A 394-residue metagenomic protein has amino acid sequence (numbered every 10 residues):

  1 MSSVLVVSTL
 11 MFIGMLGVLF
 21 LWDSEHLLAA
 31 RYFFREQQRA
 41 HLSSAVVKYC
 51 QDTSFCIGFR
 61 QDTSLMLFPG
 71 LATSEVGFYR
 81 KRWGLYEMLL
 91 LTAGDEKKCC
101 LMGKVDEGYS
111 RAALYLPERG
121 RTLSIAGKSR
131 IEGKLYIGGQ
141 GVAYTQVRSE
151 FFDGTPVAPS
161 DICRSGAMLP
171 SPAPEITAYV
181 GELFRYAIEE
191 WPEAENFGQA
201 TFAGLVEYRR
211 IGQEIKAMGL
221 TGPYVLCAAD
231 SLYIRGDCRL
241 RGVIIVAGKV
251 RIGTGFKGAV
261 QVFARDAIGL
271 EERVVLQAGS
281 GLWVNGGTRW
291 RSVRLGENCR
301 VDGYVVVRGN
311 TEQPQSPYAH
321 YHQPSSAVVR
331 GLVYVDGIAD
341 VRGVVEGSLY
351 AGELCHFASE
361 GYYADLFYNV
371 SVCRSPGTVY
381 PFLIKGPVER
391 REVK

Functional and structural regions predicted by a protein language model:
M1-E118, E389-K394: Beta-strand/loop motifs with alternating small/hydrophobic and polar/acidic residues, enriched in the first structured
E25-H26, L42, V46-Y49, Y208-I211 (+3 more regions): Structured N-terminal alpha/beta-domain signature that marks small ligand/cofactor-binding or signaling modules
Y79-G212, K216-T221, V225-A228, G236-R239 (+6 more regions): Short, ordered "entry" segments at domain starts
G248-K249, V260-Q261, R265-A267, Q277-K394: Hydrophilic extracytoplasmic domains
L270: A cross-family detector of function-defining hotspots
R273: RNA-interacting cores
